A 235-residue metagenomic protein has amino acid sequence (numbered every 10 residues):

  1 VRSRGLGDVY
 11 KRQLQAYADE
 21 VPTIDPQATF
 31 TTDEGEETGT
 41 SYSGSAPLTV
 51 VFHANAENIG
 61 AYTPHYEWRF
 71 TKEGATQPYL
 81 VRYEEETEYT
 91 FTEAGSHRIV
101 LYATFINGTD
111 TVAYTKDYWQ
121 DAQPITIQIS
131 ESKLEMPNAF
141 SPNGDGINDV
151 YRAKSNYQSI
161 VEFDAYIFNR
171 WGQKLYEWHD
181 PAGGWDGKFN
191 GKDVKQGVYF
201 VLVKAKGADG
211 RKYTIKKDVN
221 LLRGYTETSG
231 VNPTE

Functional and structural regions predicted by a protein language model:
V1-Q13: Single conserved hydrophobic/aromatic residue that forms the stacking wall/gate of nucleotide- or nucleobase-binding
K11-S43, E131-N143, T234-E235: Short, compositionally biased P/S/T/A/G/V-rich stretches that sit at domain boundaries
G39, H53-A56, I125-E235: Short loop/turn motifs at secondary-structure boundaries
N58-E67, V161: Solvent-exposed loop segments of extracellular immunoglobulin-like
I59, R69-Q77, F168-Q173: Change "in extracellular beta-sheet-rich domains … of secreted and cell-surface proteins" to "in beta-sheet-rich domains
Y66-E88: Surface-exposed, flexible coil segments in extracellular/virion-facing regions
T87-E93, H97, D193: Residue-level recognition of secondary-structure-to-loop junctions
T104-T115, K206-G210: Short, solvent-exposed loop/turn segments at the edges of extracellular beta-sandwich modules
